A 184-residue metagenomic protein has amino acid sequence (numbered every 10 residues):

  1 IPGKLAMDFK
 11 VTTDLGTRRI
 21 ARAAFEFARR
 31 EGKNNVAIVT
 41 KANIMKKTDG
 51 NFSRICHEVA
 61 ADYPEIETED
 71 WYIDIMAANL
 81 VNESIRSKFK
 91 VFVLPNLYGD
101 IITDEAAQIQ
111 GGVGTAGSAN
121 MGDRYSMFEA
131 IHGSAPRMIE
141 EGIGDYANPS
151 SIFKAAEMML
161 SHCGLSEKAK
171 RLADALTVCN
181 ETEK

Functional and structural regions predicted by a protein language model:
I1, E31-N34, D49, N82-S84 (+2 more regions): Intrinsic structural disorder
P2-D74: Glycine-rich phosphate/diphosphate-binding loop of Rossmann-like nucleotide-binding domains
F25-G32, T40, C56-P64, V113 (+3 more regions): Structural signal for hydrophobic packing residues in well-ordered secondary-structure cores of soluble enzyme domains
N79-R171, A175-E183: Glycine-rich phosphate/nucleotide-binding loop
